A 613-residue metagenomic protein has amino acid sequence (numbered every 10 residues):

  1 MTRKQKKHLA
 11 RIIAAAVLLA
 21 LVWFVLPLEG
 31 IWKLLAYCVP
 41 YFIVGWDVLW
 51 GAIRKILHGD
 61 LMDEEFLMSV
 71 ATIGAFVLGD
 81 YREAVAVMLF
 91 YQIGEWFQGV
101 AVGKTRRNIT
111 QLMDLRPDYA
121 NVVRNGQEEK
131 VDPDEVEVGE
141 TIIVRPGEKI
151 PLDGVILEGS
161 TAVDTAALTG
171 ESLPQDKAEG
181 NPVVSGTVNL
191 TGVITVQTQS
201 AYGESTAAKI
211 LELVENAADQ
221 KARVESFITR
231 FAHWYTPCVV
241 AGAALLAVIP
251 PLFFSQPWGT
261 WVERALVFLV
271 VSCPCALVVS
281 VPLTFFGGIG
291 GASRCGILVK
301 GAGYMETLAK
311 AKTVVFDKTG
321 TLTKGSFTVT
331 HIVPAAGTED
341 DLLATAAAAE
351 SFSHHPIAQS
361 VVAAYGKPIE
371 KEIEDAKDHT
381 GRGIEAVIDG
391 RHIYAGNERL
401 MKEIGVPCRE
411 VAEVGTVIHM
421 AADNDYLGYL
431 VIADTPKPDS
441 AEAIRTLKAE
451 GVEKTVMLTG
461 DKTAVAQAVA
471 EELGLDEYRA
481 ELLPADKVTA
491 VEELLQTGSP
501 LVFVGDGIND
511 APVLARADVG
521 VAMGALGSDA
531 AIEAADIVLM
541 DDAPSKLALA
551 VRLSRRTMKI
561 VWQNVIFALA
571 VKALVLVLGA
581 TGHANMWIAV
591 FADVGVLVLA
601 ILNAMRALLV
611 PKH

Functional and structural regions predicted by a protein language model:
M1-A14, Y235: N-terminal membrane topogenic signal
T2-R3, A20-E29, D47-L57, I73-L78 (+8 more regions): Membrane-embedded alpha-helical bundles of multi-pass transporters
I13-V17, S226-S255, R264-F285, W562-F591: Bilayer-spanning, highly hydrophobic alpha-helical transmembrane segments
W23, G30-I31, Y37-V123, Q127 (+6 more regions): Actuator/coupling domain of P-type ATPases
A52, D80, A101, A120 (+27 more regions): Residue-level signature of catalytic and energy-coupling elements of molecular machines, predominantly ATP/GTP-dependent
I53-L61, V100-T110, L283-A302, A607-H613: Juxtamembrane helix-loop transition segments at the membrane interface in multi-pass membrane proteins
Q111, G139, A302-N509, V513-V519 (+2 more regions): Cytosolic catalytic headpiece
A120, V131, E140, L152-D153 (+11 more regions): Conserved cytosolic headpiece of P-type ATPases
